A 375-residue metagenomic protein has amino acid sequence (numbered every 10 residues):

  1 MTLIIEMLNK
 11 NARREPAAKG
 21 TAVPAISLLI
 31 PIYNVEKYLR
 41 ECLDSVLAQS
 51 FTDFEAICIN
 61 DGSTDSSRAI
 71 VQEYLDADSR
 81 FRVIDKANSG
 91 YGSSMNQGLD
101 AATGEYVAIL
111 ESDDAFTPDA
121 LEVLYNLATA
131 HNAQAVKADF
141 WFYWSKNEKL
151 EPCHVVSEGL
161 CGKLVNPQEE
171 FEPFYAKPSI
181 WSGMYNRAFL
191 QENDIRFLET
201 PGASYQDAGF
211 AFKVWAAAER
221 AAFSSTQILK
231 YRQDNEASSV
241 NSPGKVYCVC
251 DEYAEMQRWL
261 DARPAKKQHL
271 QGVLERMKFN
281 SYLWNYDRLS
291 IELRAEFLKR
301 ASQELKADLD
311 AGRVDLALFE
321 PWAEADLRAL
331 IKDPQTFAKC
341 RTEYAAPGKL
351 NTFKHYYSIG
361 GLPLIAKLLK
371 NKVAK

Functional and structural regions predicted by a protein language model:
M1-L47: N-proximal low-complexity "stem/linker" segments adjacent to membrane-targeting elements
P24-S27, E55, G209: Cell-envelope/extracellular polymer assembly enzymes that use nucleotide-activated donors
N60-A69, S89: A conserved acidic beta->alpha catalytic loop
K86-A102: Glycine-rich, basic loop-to-helix element that forms the pyrophosphate-binding segment of sugar-nucleotide handling
Y91, M95, S112-S225, L229-V246: Donor-binding/catalytic cores of nucleotide-activated saccharide and glycerol-phosphate transferases/polymerases
V107: Short aromatic/hydrophobic "clamp" motif used to bind/position activated sugar donors
A133, I291-K375: Membrane-interface aromatic/basic loop that binds lipid-linked glycans or pyrophosphate carriers, typified by
T226-N235, V240-Q268, N280-G312: Catalytic core of nucleotide-sugar-dependent glycosyltransferases
